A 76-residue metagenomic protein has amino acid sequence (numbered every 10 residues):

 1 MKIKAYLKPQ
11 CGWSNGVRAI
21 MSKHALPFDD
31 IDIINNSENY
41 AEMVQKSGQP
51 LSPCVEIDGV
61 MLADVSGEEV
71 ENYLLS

Functional and structural regions predicted by a protein language model:
M1-H24: Local sequence-structure signature of Cys/Sec-based thiol-disulfide redox active-site neighborhoods
K8, G48, G67: ATP/adenylate-binding site constellation spanning eukaryotic-like Ser/Thr protein kinases, ABC-transporter
G12, E38, E69: Short alpha-helical
P27: Residue-level detector of anion-binding/catalytic polar loops
I33-G48: Thioredoxin-like thiol-disulfide oxidoreductase module
S47-V55: Structural micro-motif
D58-S76: Non-catalytic, surface beta->alpha helical segment in thiol-disulfide oxidoreductase systems
